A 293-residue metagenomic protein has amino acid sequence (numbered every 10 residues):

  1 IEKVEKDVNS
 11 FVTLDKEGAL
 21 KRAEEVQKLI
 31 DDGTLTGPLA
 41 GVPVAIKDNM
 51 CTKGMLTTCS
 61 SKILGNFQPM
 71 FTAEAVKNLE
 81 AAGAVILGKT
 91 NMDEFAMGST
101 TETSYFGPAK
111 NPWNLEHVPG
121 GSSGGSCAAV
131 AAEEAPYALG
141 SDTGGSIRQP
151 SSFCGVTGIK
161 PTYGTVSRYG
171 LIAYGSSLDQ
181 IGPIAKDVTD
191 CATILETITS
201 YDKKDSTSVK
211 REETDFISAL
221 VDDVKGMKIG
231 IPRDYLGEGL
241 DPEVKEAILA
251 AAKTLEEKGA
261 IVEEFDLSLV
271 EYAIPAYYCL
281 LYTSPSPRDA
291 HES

Functional and structural regions predicted by a protein language model:
I1-T143, A250-K253, K258: Gly/Ser-rich catalytic/binding loops embedded in alpha/beta enzyme cores
S10, T36-L39, K203-V209, E256-S268: Flexible, glycine/charged-enriched surface loops at secondary-structure junctions
D48-M50, T143-G145, I198, R233-L236 (+1 more regions): Glycine-rich beta-alpha junction loops
T57, M97-T101, R148-F153, L171 (+2 more regions): Short acidic, glycine/serine/threonine-rich loops at helix termini
G107, A276-S284: Charged, often glycine-rich, active-site loop that binds/positions anionic groups
T143-Y169: Glycine/threonine-rich beta-strand-loop-alpha-helix active-site module that forms ligand/phosphate-binding
K160-A247, A251: A short helix-breaking turn/cap at a secondary-structure junction
Y282-S293: Single conserved hydrophobic/aromatic residue that forms the stacking wall/gate of nucleotide- or nucleobase-binding
